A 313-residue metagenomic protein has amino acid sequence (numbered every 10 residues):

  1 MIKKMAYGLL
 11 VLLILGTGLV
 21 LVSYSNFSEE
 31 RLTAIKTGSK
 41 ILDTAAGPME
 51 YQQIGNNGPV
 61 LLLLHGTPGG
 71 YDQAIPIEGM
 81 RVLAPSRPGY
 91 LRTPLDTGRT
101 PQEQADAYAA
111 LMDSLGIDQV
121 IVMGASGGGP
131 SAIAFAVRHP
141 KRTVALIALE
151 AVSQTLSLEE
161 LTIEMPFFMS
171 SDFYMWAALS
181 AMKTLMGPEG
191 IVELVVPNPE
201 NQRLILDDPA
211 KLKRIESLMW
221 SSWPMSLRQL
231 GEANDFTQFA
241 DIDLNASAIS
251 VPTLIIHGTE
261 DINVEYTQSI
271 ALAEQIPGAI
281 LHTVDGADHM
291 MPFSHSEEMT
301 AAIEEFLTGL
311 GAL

Functional and structural regions predicted by a protein language model:
Q53-R92: Conserved HGGG/HGGXW glycine-rich cap/lid loop of the alpha/beta-hydrolase fold
E103-V120: Conserved acidic catalytic loop of the alpha/beta-hydrolase fold
G124-G128, A132: Gly/Ala-rich beta-loop-alpha elbow adjacent to hydrolase catalytic centers
L146-A177: Flexible "cap/lid" loop of the alpha/beta hydrolase fold
M169, A177-L244: Alpha/beta-hydrolase
I249, I255-H257, D261: Short beta-strand/loop motif that positions the catalytic acidic residue of the alpha/beta-hydrolase fold
I262-Q268: Conserved alpha/beta-hydrolase "acid-adjacent" motif
A279-L313: Catalytic active-site module of serine/aspartate enzymes centered on a nucleophile-bearing elbow/loop
